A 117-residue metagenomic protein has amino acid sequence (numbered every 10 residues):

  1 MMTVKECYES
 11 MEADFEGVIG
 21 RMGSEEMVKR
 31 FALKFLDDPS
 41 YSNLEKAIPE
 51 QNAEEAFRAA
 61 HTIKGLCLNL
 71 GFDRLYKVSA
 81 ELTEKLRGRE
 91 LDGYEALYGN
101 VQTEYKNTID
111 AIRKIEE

Functional and structural regions predicted by a protein language model:
M1-T3: C-terminal compact regulatory domains
E6-A13: Short terminal interaction segments
A13-T62, D92-E116: Long, amphipathic alpha-helical coiled-coil segments characteristic of histidine-phosphotransfer scaffolds
S40, N52-A59, C67-R87: Short, well-ordered alpha-helical segments that carry or flank key catalytic/ligand-binding motifs at enzyme/regulatory
